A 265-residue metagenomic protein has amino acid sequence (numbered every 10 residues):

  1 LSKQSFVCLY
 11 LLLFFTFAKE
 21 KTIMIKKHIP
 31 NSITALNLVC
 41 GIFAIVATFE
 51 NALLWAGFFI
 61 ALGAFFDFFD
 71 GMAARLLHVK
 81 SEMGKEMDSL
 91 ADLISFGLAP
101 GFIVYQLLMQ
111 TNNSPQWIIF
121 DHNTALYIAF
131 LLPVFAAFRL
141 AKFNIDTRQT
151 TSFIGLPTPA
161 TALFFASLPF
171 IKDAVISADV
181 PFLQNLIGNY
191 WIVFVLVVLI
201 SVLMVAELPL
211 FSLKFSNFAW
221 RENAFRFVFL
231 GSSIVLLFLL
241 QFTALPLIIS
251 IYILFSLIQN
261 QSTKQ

Functional and structural regions predicted by a protein language model:
S5-F68, L237, I248, Q259 (+1 more regions): Topogenic membrane-insertion module of multi-pass membrane proteins
L13-F17, T22, T150-Q265: C-terminal membrane-associated helical module and adjoining short loops/tails
I23-I25, F49-W55, K80, P115-T124 (+1 more regions): Short juxtamembrane and helix-loop transition motifs at transmembrane-helix boundaries in membrane proteins
N31-T34, L76-A141: Multi-pass membrane catalytic core of lipid/isoprenoid biosynthesis enzymes
V39, F65, F69-A73, L90 (+1 more regions): Active-site His/Glu-centered metal-binding helix of metallohydrolases
F43-F58, G101-Y127, L168-W191: Helix-coil boundary and interhelical linker segments in multi-pass alpha-helical membrane proteins
D70-S81, F143-T151, S212: Cytosolic, membrane-interface loops and tails of multi-pass inner-membrane proteins
T124-A166: Hydrophobic, well-structured mid-protein blocks that either form specific transmembrane helices
